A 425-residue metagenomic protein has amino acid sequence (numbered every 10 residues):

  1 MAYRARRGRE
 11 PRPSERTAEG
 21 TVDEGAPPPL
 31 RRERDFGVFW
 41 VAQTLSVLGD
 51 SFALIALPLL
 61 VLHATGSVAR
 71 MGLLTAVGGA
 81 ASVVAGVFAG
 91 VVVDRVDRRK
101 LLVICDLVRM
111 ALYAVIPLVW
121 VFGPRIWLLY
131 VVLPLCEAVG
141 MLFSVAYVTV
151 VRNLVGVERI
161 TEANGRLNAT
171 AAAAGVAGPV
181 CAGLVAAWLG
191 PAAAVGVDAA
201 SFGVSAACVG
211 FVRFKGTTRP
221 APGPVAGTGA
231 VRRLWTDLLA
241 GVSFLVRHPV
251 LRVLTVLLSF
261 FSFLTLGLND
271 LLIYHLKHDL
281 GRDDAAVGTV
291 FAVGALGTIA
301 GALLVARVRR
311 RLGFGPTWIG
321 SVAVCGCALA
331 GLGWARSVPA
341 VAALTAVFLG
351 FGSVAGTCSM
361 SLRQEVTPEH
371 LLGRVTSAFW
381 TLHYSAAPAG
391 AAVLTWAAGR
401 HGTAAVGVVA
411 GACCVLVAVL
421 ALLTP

Functional and structural regions predicted by a protein language model:
M1-P425: Alpha-helical transmembrane-bundle signature of multi-pass membrane transport and export proteins
